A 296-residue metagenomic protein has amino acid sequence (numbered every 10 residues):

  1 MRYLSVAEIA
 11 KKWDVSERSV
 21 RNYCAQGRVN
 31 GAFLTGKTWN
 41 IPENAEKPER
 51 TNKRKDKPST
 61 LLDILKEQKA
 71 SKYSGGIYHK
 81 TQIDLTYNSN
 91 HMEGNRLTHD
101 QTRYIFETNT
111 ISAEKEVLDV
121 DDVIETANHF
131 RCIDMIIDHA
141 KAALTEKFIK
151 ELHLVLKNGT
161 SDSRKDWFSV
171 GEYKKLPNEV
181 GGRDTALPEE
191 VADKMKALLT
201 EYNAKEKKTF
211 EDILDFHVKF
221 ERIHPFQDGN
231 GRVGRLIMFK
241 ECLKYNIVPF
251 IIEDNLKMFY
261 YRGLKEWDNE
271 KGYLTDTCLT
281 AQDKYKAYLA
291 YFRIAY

Functional and structural regions predicted by a protein language model:
M1-W13, E17-V29, K37-Y296: FIC/Doc superfamily catalytic core
